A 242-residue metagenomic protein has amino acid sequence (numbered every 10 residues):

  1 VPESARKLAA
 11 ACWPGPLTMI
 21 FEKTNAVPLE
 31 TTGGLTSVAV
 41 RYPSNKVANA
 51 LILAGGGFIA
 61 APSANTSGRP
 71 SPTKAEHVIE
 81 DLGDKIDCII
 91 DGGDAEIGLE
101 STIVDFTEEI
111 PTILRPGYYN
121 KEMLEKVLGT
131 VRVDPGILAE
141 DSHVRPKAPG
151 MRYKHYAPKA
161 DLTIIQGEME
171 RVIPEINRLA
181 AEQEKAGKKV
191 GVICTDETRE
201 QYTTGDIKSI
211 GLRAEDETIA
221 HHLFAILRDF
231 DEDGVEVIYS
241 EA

Functional and structural regions predicted by a protein language model:
V1-A242: Active-site-adjacent structural elements in enzyme catalytic cores
